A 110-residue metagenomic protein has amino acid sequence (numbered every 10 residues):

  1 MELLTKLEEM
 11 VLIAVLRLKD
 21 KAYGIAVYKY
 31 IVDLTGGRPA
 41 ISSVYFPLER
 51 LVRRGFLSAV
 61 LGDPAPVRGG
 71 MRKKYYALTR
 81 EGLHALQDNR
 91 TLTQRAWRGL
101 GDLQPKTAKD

Functional and structural regions predicted by a protein language model:
E2-S43: N-terminal helix-turn-helix DNA-binding core of bacterial DNA-binding proteins
K29, V52-R53: Alpha-helical residues within the helix-turn-helix
V44-L51: Basic amphipathic alpha-helical segments that dock to polyanions
R54-G69: Beta-hairpin "wing" of winged helix-turn-helix
R72: Exposed loop/turn and edge beta-strand positions of beta-sandwich/beta-sheet ligand-binding modules
A77: Conserved beta-strand segments that form the floor/walls of ligand-binding pockets within enzyme and binding domains
E81-D110: Amphipathic alpha-helical dimerization/coiled-coil segments that flank or bridge DNA-binding/regulatory modules
